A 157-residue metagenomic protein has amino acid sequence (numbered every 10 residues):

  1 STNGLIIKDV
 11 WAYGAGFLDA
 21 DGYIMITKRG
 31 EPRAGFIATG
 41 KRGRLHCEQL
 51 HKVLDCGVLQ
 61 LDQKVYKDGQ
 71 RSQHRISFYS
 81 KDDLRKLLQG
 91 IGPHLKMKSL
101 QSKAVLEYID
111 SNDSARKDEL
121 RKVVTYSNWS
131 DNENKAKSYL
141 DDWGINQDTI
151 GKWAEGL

Functional and structural regions predicted by a protein language model:
S1-L157: Internal intein/HINT superfamily modules and their associated LAGLIDADG
